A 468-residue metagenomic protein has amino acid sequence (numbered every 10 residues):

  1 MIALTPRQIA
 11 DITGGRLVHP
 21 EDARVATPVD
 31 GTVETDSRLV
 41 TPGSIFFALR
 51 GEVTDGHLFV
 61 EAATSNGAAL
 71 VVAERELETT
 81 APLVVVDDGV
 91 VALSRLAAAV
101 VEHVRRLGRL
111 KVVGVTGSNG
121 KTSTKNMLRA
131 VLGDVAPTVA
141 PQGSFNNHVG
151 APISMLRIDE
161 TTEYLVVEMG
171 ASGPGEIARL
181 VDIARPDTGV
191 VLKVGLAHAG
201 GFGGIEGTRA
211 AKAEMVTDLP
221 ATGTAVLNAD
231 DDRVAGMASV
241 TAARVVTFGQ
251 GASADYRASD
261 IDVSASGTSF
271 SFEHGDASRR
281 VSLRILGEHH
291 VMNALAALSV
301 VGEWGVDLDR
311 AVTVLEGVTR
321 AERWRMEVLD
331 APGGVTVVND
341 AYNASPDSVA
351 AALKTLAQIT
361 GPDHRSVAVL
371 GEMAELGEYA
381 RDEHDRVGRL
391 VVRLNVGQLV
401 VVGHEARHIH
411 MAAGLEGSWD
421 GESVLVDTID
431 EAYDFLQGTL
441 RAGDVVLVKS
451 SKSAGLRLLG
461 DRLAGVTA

Functional and structural regions predicted by a protein language model:
M1-G114, S123-D134, L156, R323 (+3 more regions): Short, basic phosphate-binding NTP loop
I9, S44, A63, L96 (+14 more regions): Residue-level signal for inorganic ion chemistry
A10, R16, A73-A81, T188-T336 (+4 more regions): Acidic, Mg2+-coordinating active-site environments of NTP-dependent enzymes
V53-T54, E322, Y342-S418: Active-site beta-alpha connecting loops in nucleotide-dependent enzymes
V60, T64-S65, V181-D182, V392: Non-catalytic positions within long, well-ordered alpha-helices that form the structural scaffold/packing of enzyme
A92-A229, A235-T241, G438, R462-A468: Phosphate-binding loop of NTP-binding sites
V115, K121, G133, R323-E327 (+4 more regions): ATP-dependent carboxylate/acyl-activation modules
